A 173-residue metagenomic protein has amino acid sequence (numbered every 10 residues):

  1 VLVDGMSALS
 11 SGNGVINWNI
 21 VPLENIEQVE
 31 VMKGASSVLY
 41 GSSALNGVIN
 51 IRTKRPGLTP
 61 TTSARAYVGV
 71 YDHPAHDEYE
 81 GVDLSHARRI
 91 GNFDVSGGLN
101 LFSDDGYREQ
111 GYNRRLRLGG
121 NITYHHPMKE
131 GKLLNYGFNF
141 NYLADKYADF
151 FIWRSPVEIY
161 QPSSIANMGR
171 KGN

Functional and structural regions predicted by a protein language model:
M6-K33: Short acidic/polar hinge/loop motifs at secondary-structure boundaries that mediate gating or recognition
M6-S7, A35, R55, Y142-A144: Short, flexible active-site-adjacent loop segments at beta-strand->alpha-helix junctions, enriched in small/polar
S10-S11, N25-E27, V38-N50, R55-L118 (+1 more regions): Outer-membrane beta-barrel translocator/receptor signature
K33, L99, F138-F140: Glycine-rich, histidine-containing beta strand-loop boundary motifs that form or position
D104-R115, H125, K129-N173: Flexible loop and strand-edge segments within Gram-negative outer membrane beta-barrel domains
